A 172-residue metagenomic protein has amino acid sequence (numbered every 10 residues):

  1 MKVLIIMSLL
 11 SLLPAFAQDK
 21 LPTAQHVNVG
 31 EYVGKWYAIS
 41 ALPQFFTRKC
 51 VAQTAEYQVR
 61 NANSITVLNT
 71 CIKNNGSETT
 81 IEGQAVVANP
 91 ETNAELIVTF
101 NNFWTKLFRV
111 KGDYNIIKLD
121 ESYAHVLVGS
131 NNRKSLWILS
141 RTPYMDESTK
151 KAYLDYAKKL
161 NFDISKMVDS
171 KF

Functional and structural regions predicted by a protein language model:
V3-L13: Sec-dependent N-terminal signal peptides
F16-F172: A beta-rich soluble binding module of mature secreted/lumenal proteins
